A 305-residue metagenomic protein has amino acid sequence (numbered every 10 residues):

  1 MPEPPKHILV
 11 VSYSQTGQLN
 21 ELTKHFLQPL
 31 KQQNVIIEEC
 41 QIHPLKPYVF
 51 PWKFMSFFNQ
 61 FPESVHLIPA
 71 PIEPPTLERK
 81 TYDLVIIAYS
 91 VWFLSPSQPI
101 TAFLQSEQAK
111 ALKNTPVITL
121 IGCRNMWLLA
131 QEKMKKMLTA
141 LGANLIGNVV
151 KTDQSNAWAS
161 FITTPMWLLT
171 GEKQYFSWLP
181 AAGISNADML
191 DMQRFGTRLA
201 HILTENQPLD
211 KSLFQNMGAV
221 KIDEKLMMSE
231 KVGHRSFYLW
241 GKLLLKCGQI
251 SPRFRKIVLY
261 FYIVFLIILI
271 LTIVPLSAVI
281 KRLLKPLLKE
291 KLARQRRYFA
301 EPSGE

Functional and structural regions predicted by a protein language model:
M1-Y89, L94-S97, Q105, K113 (+1 more regions): N-terminal beta1-alpha1-beta2 submodule of the flavodoxin-like/Rossmannoid cofactor-binding fold
E21-L22, Q98-P99, L129-K133: Generic recognition of short, well-ordered alpha-helical segments
Q28, T101-L112, E132-A143: Short, surface-exposed basic-aromatic patches at helix termini and helix-loop junctions that form
Q60-E63, K136-N144, T164-F176: A polyampholytic, Gly/Pro-enriched intrinsically disordered region
Y89, R124, A182-G183: Second-shell loop/turn segments in exported
W92-L94, T101, R124-M126: A short acidic, glycine/proline-enriched capping/turn motif at secondary-structure boundaries, especially helix N-cap
P116-A159: Short, glycine-/small-residue-rich phosphate/pyrophosphate-handling segment
N156-G233: Glycine-rich phosphate/pyrophosphate-binding loop and the adjoining helix
